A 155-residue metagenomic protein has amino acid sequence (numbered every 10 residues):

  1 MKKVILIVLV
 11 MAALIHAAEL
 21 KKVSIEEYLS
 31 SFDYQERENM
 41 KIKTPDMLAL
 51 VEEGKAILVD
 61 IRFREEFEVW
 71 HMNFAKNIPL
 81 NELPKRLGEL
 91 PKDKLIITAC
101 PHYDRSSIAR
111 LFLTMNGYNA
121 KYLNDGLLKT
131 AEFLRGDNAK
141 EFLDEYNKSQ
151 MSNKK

Functional and structural regions predicted by a protein language model:
K2-V8: Sec-dependent signal peptide recognition, specifically the positively charged N-region followed immediately by
L9-A17: Hydrophobic h-region of N-terminal signal peptides that target proteins for export in Gram-negative bacteria
M11, F63, Y103, L127: Short, glycine/serine-rich, charged loops/turns that create anion-binding and catalytic segments at active sites
A18-T44, E68-K94, D104-K155: Rhodanese-like catalytic fold shared by cysteine-dependent sulfurtransferases and DSP/PTP-type phosphatases
M47, K55-R62, I78: Short hydrophobic beta-strand that contains or immediately precedes a catalytic carboxylate
E52-I57, N73-F74, K94-I96: Short active-site oxyanion
T98-C100: Short, surface-exposed ligand- or partner-binding patches at beta-edge/loop junctions that are enriched in aromatics
